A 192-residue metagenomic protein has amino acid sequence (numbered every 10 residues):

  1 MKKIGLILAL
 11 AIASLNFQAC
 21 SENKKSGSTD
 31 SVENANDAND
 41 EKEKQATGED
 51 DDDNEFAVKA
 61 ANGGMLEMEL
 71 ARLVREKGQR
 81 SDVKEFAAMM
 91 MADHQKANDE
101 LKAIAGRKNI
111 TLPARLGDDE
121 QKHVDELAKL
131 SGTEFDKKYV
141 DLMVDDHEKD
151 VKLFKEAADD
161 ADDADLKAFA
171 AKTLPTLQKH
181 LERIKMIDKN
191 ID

Functional and structural regions predicted by a protein language model:
K2-A9, S14-D192: His/Met- and acidic-residue-enriched segments that coordinate or traffic transition-metal cofactors and support
